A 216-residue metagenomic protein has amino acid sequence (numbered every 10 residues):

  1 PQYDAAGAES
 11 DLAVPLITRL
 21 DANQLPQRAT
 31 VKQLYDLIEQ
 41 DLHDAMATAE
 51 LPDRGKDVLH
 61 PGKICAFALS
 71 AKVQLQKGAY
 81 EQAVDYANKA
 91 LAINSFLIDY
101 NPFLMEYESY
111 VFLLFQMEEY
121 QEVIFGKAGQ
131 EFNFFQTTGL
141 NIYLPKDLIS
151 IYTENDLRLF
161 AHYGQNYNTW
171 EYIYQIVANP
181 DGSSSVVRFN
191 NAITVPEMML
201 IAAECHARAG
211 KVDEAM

Functional and structural regions predicted by a protein language model:
P1-L51, G55: Aromatic-anchored glycine-rich loop motif in surface-exposed flexible loops
A13, H60, V84-P196: Hydrophobic-face positions in mid-chain alpha helices that act as interaction patches
